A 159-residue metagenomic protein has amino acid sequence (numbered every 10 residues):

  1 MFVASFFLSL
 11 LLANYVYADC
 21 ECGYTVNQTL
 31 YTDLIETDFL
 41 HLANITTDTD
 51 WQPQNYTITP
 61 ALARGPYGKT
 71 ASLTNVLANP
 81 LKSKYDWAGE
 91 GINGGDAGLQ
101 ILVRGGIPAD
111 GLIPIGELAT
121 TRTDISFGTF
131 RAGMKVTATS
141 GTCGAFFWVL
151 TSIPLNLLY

Functional and structural regions predicted by a protein language model:
M1-C20: Fungal secretory targeting signals
Y15-S140, L150: Low-complexity, Ser/Thr/Pro/Gly-rich disordered linker/stalk regions
V76, F147-Y159: Glycan-recognition/cleft segments
G128-F130, G144, L155: Residue-level detector of short, conserved catalytic/binding motifs and their immediate flanks
